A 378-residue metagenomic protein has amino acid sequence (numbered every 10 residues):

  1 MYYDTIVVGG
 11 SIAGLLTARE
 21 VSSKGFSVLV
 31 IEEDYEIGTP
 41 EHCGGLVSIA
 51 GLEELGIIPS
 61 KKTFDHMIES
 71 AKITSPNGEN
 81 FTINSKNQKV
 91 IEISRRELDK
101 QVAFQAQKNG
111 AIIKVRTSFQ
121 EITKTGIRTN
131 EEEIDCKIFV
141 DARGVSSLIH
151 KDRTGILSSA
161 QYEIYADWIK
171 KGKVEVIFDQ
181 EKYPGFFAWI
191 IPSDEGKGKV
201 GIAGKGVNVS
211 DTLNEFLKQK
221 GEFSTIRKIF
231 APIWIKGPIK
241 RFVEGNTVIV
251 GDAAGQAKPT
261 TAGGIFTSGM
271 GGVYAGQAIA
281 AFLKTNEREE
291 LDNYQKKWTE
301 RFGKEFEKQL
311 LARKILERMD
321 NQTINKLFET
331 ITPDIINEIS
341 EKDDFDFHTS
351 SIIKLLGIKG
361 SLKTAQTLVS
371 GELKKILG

Functional and structural regions predicted by a protein language model:
M1-A13: Beta1/beta-strand and adjacent pyrophosphate-binding region of the FAD-binding site in flavoprotein oxidoreductases
T5, F26-V28, F139, V174: Hydrophobic anchor at the start of a short beta-strand that flanks the dinucleotide cofactor-binding loop
G10, Q105-T225, I239, G255: Predominantly flavin-linked oxidoreductase catalytic cores and closely associated redox partners
A13, E36, S146: Conserved Rossmann-like nucleotide-cofactor binding loop
S22-H42: Glycine-rich FAD pyrophosphate-binding loop
A50-Q101: A conserved beta-strand/loop capping segment in the N-terminal third of enzymes that catalyze redox or closely related
G206-K284, N293: FAD/FMN-dependent oxidoreductases across multiple families
A280-G378: C-terminal helical "tail/cap" subdomain of flavin- and related membrane-associated enzymes
